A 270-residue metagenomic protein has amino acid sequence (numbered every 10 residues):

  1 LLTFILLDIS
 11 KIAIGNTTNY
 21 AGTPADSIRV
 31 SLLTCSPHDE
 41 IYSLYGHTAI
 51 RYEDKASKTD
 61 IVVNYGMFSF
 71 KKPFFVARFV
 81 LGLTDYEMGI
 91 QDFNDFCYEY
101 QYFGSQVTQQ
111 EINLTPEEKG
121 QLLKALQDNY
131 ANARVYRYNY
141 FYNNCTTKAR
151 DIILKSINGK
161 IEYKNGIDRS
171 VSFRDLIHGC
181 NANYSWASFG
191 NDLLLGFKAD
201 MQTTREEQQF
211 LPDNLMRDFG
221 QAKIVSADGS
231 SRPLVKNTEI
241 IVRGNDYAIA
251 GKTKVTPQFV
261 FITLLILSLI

Functional and structural regions predicted by a protein language model:
L1-A21: Bacterial Sec-dependent N-terminal signal peptides
N16-T23, T238, P257: Membrane-proximal intrinsically disordered regions of secretory-pathway and membrane-system proteins
G22, I41-Y42, E53, N181-S185: A general structural signal for short secondary-structure junctions and capping/turn motifs
P24-D26, N143: Solvent-exposed loop and beta-edge segments used for protein-protein assembly and interaction
D26-S105: Glycine-rich catalytic cores of cysteine/serine-nucleophile enzymes that process amide/ester linkages in cell-envelope
H38-D39, S105-N113, A131-Y140: Second-shell loop/turn segments in exported
E117-L126: Short, charged, amphipathic alpha-helices and their helix-cap/turn boundaries
D128-I270: Activation targets extended, charge/polar-rich intrinsically disordered C-terminal tails
